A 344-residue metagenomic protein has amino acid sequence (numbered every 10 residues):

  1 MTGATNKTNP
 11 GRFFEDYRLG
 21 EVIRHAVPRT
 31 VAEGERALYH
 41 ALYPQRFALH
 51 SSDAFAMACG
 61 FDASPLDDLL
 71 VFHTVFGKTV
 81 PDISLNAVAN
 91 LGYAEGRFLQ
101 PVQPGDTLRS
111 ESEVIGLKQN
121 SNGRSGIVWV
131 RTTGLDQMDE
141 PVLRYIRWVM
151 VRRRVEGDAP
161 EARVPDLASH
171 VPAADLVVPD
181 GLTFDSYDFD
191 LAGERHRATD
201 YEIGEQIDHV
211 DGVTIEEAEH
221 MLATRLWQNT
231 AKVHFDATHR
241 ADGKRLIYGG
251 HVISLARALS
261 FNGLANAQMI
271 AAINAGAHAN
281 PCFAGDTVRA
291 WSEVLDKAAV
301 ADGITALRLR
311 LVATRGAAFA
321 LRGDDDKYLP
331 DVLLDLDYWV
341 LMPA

Functional and structural regions predicted by a protein language model:
T2-L19, Q100-D180, A284, W291-A344: HotDog/MaoC-like acyl-thioester-processing domains
T2-L91, L143, R154-I273, K327-D335 (+1 more regions): Hot-dog-fold acyl-thioester-processing enzymes
G60, L66-D67, L99-P104, Y248 (+1 more regions): Short, low-complexity cationic-aromatic patches
A89-Q100, V114-G116, M269-N280, L295: A cross-kingdom feature marking solvent-exposed beta-strand/loop segments within repeated, beta-rich binding/scaffold
E194, N262-K297: Ampipathic, surface-exposed secondary-structure segments
